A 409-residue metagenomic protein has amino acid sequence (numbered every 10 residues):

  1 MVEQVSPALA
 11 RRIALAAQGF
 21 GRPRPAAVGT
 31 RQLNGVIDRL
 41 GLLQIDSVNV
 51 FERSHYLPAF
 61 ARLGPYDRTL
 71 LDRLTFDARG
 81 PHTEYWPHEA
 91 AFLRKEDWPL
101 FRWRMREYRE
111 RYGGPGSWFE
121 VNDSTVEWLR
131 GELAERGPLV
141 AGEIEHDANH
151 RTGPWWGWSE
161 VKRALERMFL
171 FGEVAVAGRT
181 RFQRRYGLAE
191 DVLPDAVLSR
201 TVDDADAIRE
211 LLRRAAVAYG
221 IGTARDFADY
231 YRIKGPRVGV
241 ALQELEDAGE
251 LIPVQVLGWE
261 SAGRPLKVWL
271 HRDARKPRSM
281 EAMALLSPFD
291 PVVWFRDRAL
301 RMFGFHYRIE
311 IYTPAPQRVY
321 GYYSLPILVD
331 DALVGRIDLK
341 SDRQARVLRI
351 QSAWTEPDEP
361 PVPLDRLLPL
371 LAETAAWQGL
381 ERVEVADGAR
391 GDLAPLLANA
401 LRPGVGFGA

Functional and structural regions predicted by a protein language model:
M1-A409: Long, charged, low-complexity, helical-prone intrinsically disordered regions
